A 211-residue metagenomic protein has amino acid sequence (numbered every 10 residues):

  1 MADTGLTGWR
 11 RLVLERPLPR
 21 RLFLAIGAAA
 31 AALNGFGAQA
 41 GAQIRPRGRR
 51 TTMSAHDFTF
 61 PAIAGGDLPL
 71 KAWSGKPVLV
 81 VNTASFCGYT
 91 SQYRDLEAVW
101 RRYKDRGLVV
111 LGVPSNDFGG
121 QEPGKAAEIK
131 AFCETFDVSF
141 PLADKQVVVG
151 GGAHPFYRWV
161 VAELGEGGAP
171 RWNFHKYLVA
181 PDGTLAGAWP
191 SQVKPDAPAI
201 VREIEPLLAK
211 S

Functional and structural regions predicted by a protein language model:
M1-L18, L22-A32: N-terminal secretory signal peptides
A32-L33, G75, S191-P195: A short acidic/small-residue loop/turn micro-motif
G37-A42: Boundary at the C-terminal end of the N-terminal hydrophobic targeting segment
I44-K71, S91, P155: N-terminal "domain-start" segment that seeds a small globular fold
W73-G88, V110-L111: Short active-site neighborhood of thiol/selenol oxidoreductases, capturing the structured segment around
Y89-A153: Structural microenvironment flanking redox-active thiols in thiol-disulfide oxidoreductases
V138-F140, A153-Y157, A169-Y177: Structural micro-motif
L164-S211: Thiol-/selenol-based redox modules, centered on thioredoxin-like and closely related oxidoreductase domains
